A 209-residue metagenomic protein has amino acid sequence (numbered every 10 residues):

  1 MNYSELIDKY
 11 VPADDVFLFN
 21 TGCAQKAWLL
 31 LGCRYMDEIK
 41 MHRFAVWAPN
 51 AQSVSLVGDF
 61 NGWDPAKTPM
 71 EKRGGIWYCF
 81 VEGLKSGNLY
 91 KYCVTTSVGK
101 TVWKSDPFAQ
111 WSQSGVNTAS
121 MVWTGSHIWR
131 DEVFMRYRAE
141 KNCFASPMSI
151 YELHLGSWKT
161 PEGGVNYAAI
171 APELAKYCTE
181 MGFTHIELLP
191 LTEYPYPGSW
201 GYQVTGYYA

Functional and structural regions predicted by a protein language model:
M1-R43, E71-E152, S157-E162: The feature marks proteins involved in alpha-glucan
W47-V54, W63, K85: Short proline/glycine-enriched turn/loop motifs at strand-loop junctions of beta-rich domains
V54-L56, Y90: Short beta-strand elements bearing conserved aromatic residues within extracellular beta-rich modules
D59-W63, S97: Change "in extracellular beta-sheet-rich domains … of secreted and cell-surface proteins" to "in beta-sheet-rich domains
R138-E140, A171-G182: Short amphipathic alpha-helices and their capping/turn segments at secondary-structure boundaries
G163-E173: Ligand-site clamp/hinge motif
V165, K176-A209: Aromatic-lined carbohydrate-binding/catalytic grooves of carbohydrate-active enzymes
